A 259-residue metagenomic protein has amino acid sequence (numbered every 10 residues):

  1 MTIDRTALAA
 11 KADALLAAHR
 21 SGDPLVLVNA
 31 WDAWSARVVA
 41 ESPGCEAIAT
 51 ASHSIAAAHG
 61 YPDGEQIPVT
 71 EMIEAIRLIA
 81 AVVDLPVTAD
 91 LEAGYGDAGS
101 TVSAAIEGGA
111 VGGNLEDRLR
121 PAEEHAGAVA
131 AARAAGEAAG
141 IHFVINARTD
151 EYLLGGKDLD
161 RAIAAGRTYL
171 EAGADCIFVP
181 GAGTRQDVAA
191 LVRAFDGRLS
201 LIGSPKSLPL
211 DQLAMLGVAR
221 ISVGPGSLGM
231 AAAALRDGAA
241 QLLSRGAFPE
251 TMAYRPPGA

Functional and structural regions predicted by a protein language model:
T2-D237: Alpha/beta enzyme core
A234-L235, A239-Q241, G258-A259: Ligand-binding clefts/hinges and TM-proximal coupling segments of bilobed small-molecule sensing domains
S244: Active-site-adjacent C-terminal substructures of enzyme catalytic domains
P249-A259: A short, charged, Gly/Pro-tolerant segment at domain boundaries
